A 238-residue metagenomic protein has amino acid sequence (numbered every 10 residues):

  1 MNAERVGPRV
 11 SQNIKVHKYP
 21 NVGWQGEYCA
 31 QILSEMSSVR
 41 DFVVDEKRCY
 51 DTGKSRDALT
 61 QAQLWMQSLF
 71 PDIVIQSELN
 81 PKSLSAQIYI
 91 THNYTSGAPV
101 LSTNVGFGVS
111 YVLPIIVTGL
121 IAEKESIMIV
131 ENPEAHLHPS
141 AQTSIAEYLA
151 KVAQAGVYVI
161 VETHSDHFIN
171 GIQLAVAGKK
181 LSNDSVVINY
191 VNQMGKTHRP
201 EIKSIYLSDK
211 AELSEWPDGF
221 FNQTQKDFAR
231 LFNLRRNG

Functional and structural regions predicted by a protein language model:
M1-V112, T118, E123, K203-G238: Phosphate-coordinating catalytic segments in nucleotide- and nucleic-acid-processing enzymes
S126-I127: The start of beta-strands in P-loop NTPase/AAA+ ATPase cores
V130-P133: Walker B catalytic motif
S144-G238: C-terminal lobe/lid and adjacent interdomain/linker elements of RecA-like ASCE P-loop ATPase modules
